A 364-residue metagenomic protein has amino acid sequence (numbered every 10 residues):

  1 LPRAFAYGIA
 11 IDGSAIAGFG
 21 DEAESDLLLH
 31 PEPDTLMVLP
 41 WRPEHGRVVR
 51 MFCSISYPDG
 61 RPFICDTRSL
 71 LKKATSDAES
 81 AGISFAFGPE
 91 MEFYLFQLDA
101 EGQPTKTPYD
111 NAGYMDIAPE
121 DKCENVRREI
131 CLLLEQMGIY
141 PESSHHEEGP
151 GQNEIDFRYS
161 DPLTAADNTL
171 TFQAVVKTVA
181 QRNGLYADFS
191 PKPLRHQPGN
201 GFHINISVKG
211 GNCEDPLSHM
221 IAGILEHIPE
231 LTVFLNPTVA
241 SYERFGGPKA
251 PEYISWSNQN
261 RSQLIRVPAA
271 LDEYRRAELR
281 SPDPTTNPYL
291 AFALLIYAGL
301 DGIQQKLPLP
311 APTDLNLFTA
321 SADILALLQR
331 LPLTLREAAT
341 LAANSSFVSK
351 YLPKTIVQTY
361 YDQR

Functional and structural regions predicted by a protein language model:
L1-S143, A165, H219, A326-R364: ATP/Mg2+-dependent ligation/transfer catalytic cores
L39-R47, S84-A86, S144-G149, H196-Q197 (+2 more regions): Short glycine/proline-enriched loop/turn "hinge" motifs that connect secondary-structure elements and lie
M51-Y57, N153-Y159, I204-V208: Short, hydrophobic beta-strand segments
S56-P62, P119, Y159-A165, G210-C213 (+2 more regions): A generic structural motif
R68, F87, E124, R128 (+9 more regions): Conserved structured core elements
A86-Q97, K106, M137-F157, A187-H203 (+1 more regions): Core alpha/beta catalytic barrel or barrel-like domain that forms the active/cofactor pocket in diverse metabolic
Q152, A165-I228: Acidic, glycine-rich loop-and-beta core segments that form the ion-binding/anion-interacting portion of active sites
V179-Q181, L185-Y186, K209-E252, W256-R364: Catalytic-core signal marking the mid-to-C-terminal active-site face
